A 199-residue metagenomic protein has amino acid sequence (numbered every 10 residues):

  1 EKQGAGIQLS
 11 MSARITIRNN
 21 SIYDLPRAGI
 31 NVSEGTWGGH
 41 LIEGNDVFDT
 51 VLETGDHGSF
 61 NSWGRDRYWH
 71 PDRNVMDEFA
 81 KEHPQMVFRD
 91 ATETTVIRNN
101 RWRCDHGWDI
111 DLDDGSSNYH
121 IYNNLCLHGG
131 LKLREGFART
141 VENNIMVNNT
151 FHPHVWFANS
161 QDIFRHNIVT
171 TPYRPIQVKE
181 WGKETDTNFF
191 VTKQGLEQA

Functional and structural regions predicted by a protein language model:
E1-A5, P26-G35, V51-G58, D72 (+5 more regions): Short glycine/acidic-rich loop motifs that flank beta-strands on beta-rich extracellular proteins
E1-G4, G64-E93, I97-N99: Surface-exposed acidic, glycine/proline-enriched linker/cap segments that occur as 15-30-residue helix-coil
E1-I30, G39-D46: Right-handed parallel beta-helix
M11-I15, S21, E34-T36, V51 (+5 more regions): Short, flexible loop/turn elements at secondary-structure junctions
R14-I15, N20, G39-H40, N45 (+6 more regions): Solenoid scaffold repeats with emphasis on beta-solenoid/beta-helix
N20, L25, H40, N45 (+8 more regions): Consensus "Asn ladder" position of solenoid repeat domains
T94, G115-K132, A138-N149, I163-H166 (+1 more regions): Active-site core of glycosidic bond-cleaving carbohydrate-active enzymes
F189-K193: Leucine-rich repeat domain C-terminal region
